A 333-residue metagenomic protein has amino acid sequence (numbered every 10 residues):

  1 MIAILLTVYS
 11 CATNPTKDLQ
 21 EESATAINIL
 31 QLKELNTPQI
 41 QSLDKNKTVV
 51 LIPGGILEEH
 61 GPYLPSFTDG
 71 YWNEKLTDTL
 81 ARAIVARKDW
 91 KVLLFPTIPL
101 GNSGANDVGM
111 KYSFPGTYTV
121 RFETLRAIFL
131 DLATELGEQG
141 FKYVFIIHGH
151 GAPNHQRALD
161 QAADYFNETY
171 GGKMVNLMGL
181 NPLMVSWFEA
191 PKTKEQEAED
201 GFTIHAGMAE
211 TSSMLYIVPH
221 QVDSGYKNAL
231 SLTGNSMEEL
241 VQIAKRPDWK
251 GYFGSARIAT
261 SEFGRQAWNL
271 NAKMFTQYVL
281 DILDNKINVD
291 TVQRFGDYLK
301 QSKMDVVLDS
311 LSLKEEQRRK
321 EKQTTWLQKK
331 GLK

Functional and structural regions predicted by a protein language model:
M1-I4: Sec-dependent signal peptide recognition, specifically the positively charged N-region followed immediately by
V8-S10: C-terminal motif of bacterial Sec signal peptides marking the signal peptidase cleavage site
N14-Y143, G149-K333: Extended, histidine- and acidic-residue-enriched regions that form the cofactor-binding/catalytic faces
